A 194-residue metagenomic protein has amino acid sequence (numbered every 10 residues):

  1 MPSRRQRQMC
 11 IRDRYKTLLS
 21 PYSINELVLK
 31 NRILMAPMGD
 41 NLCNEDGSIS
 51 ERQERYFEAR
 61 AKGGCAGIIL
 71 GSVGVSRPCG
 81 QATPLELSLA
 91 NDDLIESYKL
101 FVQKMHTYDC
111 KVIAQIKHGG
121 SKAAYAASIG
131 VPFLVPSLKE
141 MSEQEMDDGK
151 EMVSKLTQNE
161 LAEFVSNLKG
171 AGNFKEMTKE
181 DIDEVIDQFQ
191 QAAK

Functional and structural regions predicted by a protein language model:
M1-I11: Single conserved hydrophobic/aromatic residue that forms the stacking wall/gate of nucleotide- or nucleobase-binding
I24, I33-S50: N-terminal binding-site loop/beta-alpha segment at the start of enzyme catalytic domains that lines or forms
I33-A36, I68-L70, V112-I116: Hydrophobic faces of well-ordered beta-strands that scaffold small-molecule active sites in alpha/beta enzyme cores
M35, R60, G64, M105 (+1 more regions): Conserved, mostly hydrophobic/aromatic
E54-S76, K194: Catalytic domains of carbohydrate-active enzymes, especially glycoside hydrolases
I69-L94, I116-I129: Glycine-rich, proline-tolerant flexible connector loops at the mouths of alpha/beta enzymes
L85-V112: Alpha-helix-loop-beta-strand connector modules within alpha/beta enzyme cores
H106, K117-K194: Non-globular sequence segments
